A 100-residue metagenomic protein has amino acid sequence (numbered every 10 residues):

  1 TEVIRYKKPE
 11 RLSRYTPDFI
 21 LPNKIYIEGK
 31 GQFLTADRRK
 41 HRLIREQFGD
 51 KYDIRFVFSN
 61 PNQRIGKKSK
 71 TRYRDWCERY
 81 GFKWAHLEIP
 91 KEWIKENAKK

Functional and structural regions predicted by a protein language model:
T1-I25, G29-R39, I94-K99: Active-site metal-binding core of divalent-cation-utilizing nuclease and nuclease-like domains
T1-V3, F58-P61, L87-E92: Acidic carboxylate-rich catalytic motifs and surrounding loops in phosphoryl-/glycosyl-chemistry enzymes
G31-F82: Catalytic cores of nucleic-acid endonucleases
T71-K100: Charged phosphate-binding loop/patch that engages nucleotide di/tri-phosphates or the phosphate backbone of nucleic
